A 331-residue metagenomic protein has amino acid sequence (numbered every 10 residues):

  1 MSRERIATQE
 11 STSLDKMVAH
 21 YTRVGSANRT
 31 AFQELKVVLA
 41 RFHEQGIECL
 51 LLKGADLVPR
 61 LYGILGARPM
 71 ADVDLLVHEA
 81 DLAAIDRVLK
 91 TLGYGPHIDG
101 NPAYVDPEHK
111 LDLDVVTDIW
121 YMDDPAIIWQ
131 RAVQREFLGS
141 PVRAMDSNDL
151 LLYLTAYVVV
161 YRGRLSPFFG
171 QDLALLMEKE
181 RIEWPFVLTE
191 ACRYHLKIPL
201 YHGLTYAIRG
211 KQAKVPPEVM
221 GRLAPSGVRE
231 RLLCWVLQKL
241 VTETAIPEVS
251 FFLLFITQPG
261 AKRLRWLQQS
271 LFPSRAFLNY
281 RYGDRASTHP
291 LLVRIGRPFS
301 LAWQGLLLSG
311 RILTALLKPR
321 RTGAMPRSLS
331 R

Functional and structural regions predicted by a protein language model:
M1-A71, V77-R331: Conserved NTP-donor binding/palm subdomain of two-metal-ion nucleotidyltransferases/polymerases, i.e., the charged
